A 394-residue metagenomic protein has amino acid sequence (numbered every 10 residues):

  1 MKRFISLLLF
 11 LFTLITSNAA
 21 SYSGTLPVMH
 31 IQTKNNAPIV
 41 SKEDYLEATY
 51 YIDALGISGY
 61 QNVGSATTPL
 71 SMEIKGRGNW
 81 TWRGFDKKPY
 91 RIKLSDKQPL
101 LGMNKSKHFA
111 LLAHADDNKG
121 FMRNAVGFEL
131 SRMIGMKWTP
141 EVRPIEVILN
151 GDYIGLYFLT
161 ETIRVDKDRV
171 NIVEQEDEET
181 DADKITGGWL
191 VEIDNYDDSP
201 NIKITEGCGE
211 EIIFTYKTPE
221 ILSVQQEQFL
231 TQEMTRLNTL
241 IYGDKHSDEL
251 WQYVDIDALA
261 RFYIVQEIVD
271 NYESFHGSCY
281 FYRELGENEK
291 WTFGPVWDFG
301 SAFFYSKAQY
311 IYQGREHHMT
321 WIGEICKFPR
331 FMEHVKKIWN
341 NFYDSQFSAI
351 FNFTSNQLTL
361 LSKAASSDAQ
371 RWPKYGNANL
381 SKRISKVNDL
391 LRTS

Functional and structural regions predicted by a protein language model:
M1-F4: Positively charged n-region of N-terminal signal peptides that target proteins for export
S6-N18: Hydrophobic h-region of N-terminal signal peptides that target proteins for export in Gram-negative bacteria
A20-V126: Conserved NTP-binding catalytic cores of kinases and kinase-like/nucleotidyltransferase enzymes across multiple kinase
L26, A37-I39, T81, F85 (+2 more regions): Middle-to-C-terminal accessory/interaction subdomains
K42-E43, N62, R83, G102-K105 (+6 more regions): Short, solvent-exposed loop/turn and secondary-structure capping segments
P89-K93, M103, H108-A113, F121 (+11 more regions): Structural recognition of the beta-strand scaffold that forms the well-ordered cores of secreted hydrolase catalytic
K93, K97-P99, H108, A113-A115 (+2 more regions): Internal "kinase-insert"/substrate-recognition segments embedded within catalytic cores of ATP-dependent enzymes
I134-E146, N271: Short, well-structured beta-strand/strand-turn elements
